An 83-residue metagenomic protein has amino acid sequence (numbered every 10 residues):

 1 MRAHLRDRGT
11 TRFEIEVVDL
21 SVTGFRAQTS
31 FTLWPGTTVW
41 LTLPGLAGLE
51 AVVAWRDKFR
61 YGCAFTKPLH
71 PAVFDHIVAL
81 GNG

Functional and structural regions predicted by a protein language model:
M1-G83: Structured alpha-helical
